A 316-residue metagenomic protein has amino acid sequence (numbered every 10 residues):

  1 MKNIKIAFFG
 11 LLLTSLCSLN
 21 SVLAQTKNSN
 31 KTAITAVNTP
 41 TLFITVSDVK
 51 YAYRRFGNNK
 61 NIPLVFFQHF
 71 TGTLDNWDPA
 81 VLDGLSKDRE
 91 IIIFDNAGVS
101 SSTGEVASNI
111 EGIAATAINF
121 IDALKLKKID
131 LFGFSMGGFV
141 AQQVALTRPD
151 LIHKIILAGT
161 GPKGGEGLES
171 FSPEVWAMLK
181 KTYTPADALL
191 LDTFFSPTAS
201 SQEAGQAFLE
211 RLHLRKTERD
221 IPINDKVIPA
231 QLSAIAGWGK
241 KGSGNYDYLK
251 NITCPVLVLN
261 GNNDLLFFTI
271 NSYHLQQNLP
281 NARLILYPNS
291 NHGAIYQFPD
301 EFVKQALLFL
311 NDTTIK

Functional and structural regions predicted by a protein language model:
V49-T103: Conserved HGGG/HGGXW glycine-rich cap/lid loop of the alpha/beta-hydrolase fold
I92-F132, K304: Active-site loop/oxyanion-hole signature of alpha/beta-hydrolase fold enzymes
K127-E166: Conserved hydrolase catalytic core segment
I155-P185: Flexible "cap/lid" loop of the alpha/beta hydrolase fold
D192-D247: Alpha/beta-hydrolase
I252, V258-N260: Short beta-strand/loop motif that positions the catalytic acidic residue of the alpha/beta-hydrolase fold
L265-N271: Conserved alpha/beta-hydrolase "acid-adjacent" motif
A282-K316: Catalytic active-site module of serine/aspartate enzymes centered on a nucleophile-bearing elbow/loop
